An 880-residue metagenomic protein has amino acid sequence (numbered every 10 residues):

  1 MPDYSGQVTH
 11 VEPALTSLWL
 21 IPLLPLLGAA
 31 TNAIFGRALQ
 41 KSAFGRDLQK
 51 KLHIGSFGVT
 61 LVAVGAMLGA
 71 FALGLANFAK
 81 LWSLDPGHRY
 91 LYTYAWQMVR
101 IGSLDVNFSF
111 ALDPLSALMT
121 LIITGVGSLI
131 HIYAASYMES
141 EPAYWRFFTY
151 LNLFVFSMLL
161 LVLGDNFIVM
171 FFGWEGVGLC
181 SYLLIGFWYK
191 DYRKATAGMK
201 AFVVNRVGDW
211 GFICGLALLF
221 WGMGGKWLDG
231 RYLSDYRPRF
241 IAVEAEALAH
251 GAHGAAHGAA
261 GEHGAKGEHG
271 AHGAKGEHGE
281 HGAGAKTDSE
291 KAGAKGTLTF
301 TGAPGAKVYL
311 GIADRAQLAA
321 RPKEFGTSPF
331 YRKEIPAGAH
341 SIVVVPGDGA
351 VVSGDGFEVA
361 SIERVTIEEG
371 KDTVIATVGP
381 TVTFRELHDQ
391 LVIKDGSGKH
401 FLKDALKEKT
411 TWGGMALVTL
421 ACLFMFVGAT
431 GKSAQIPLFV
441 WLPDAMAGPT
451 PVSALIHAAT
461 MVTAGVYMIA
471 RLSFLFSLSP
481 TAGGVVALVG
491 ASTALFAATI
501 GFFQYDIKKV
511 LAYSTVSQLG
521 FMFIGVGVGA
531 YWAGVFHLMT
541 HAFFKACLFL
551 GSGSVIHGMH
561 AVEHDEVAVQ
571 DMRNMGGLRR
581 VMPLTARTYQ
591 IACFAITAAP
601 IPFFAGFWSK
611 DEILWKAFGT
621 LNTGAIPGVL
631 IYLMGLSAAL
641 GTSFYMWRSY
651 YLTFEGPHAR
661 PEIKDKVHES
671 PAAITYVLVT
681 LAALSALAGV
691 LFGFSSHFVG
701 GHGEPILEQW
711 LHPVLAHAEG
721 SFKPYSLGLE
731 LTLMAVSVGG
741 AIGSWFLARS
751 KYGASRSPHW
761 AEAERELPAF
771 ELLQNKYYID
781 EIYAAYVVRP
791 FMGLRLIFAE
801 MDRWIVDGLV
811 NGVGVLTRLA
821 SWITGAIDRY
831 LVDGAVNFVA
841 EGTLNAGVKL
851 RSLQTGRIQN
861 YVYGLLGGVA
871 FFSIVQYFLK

Functional and structural regions predicted by a protein language model:
M1-S17, K880: Short, strongly hydrophobic alpha-helical membrane anchors
V11-P13, A95-A117, E408-V418, F618-V629 (+1 more regions): Short aromatic-rich membrane-water interface segments that cap or initiate transmembrane helices in multi-pass membrane
L15-N77: N-terminal amphipathic, basic-rich helices that act as targeting or association modules
A63, M67, Y90-S157, Y467: Hydrophobic alpha-helical transmembrane segments in multi-pass integral membrane proteins
V64-W82, G208-G225, Q590-P600, V677-G700 (+2 more regions): Hydrophobic alpha-helical membrane-insertion segments
L84, H88, A95, I101-P114 (+2 more regions): Aromatic-capped, Gly/Pro-kinked transmembrane alpha-helices
L129-M170, L179-A292, V343-V345, T366-S670 (+2 more regions): Hydrophobic transmembrane alpha-helices and their helix-loop junctions in integral membrane proteins
D288-A376: Short loop/turn and low-complexity linker motifs enriched in small/turn-promoting residues
